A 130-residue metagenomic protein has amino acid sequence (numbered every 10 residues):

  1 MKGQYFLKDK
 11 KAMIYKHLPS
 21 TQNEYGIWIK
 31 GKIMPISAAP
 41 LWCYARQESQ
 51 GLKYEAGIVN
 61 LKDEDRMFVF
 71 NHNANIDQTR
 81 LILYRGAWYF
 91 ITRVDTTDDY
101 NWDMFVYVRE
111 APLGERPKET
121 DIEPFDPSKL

Functional and structural regions predicted by a protein language model:
M1-G31: Active-site-proximal polar cores
L18-S20, K30-L130: Short, conserved turn/kink motifs that form compact alpha/beta structural patches or helix kinks used as
